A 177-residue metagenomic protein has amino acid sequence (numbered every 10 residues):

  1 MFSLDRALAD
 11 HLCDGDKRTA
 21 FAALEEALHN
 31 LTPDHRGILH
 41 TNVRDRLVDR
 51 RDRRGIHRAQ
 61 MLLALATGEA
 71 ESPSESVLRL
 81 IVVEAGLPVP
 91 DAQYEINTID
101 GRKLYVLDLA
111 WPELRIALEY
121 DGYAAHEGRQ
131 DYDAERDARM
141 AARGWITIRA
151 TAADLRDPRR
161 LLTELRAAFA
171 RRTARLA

Functional and structural regions predicted by a protein language model:
M1-I38: Hydrophobic alpha-helical segments and helix pairs
L31-A177: Surface segments flanking catalytic/ligand-binding clefts of nucleic-acid enzymes
